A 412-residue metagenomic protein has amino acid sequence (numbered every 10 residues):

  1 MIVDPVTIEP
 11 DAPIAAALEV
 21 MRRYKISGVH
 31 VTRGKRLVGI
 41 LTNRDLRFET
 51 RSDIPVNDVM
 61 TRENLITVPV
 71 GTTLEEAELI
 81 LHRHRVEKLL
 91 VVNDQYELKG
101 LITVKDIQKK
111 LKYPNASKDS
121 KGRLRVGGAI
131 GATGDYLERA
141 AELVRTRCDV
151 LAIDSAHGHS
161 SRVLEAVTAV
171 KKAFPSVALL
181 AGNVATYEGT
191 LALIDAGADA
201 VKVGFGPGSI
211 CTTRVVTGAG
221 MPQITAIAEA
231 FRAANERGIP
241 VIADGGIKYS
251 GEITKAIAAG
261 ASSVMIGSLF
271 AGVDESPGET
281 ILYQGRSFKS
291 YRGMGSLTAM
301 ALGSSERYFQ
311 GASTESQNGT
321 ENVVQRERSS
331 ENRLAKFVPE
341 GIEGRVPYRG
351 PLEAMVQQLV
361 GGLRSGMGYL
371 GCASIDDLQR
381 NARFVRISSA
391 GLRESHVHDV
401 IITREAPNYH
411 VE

Functional and structural regions predicted by a protein language model:
M1-D4, D119-A129, V170-A185, A200 (+1 more regions): Short beta-strand/loop segments at the ligand-binding rim of alpha/beta enzyme cores
M1-V20, V31-T32, L37-I40, R51-R83 (+4 more regions): Bateman/CBS regulatory modules and CBS-like beta-alpha motifs in cytosolic regions of diverse proteins
T7, G28-H30, T67-P69, K88-L90 (+5 more regions): Catalytic beta/alpha-barrel core
V31-L46, T50, L81, V91-Q108 (+2 more regions): Terminal amphipathic helices with adjacent charged low-complexity linkers/tails
E49, G127, L151, A198-P207 (+1 more regions): Non-cysteine beta-strand/loop elements that form the S-adenosyl-L-methionine
E49-T50, E97-S117, D135-E138, S155-L179 (+3 more regions): Active-site-adjacent beta->alpha loops and helix N-cap segments on the catalytic face of soluble alpha/beta enzymes
P69, A129, G218-A243, I247-E412: Alpha/beta catalytic cores of nucleotide-metabolism and tRNA/nucleoside-modifying enzymes
E138-T146, A185-V203, A243, I247-S262: Catalytic cores of alpha/beta
